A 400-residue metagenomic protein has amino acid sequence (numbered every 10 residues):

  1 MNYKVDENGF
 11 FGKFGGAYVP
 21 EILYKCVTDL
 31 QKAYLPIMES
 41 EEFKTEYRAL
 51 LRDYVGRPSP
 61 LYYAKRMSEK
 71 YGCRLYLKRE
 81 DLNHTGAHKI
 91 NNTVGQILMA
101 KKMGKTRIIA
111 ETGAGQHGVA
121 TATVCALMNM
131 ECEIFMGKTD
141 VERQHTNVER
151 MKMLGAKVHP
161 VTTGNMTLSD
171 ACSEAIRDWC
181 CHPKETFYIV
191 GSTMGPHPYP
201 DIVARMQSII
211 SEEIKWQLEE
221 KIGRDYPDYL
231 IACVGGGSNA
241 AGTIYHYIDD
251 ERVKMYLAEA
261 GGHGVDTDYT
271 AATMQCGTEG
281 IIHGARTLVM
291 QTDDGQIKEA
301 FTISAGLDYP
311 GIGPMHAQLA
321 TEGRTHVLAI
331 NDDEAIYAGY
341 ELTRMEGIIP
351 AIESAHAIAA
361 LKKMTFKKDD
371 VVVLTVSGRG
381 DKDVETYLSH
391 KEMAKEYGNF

Functional and structural regions predicted by a protein language model:
Y3-G15, T28-K105: Positively charged, low-complexity intrinsically disordered leader regions
R79-N92, I108-G118, G164, Q207 (+5 more regions): Active-site nucleophile and cofactor-binding loops and adjacent substrate-binding regions of central metabolic enzymes
H84, A100-G137, D225-N239, M255-A258 (+1 more regions): A short, small-residue-rich loop immediately preceding and capping a beta-strand
G86, I90-Q96, A110-M128, E142-Q144 (+4 more regions): Short glycine/serine/threonine-rich phosphate/pyrophosphate-binding segments that cradle anionic phosphate groups
I109, H117-A175, D266-G277, D383-S389: Active-site-proximal loop->helix
S169-D178, E185, M194-V253: Glycine-rich ThDP/TPP pyrophosphate-binding loop and its adjacent helix/strand module within ThDP-dependent enzymes
C172-I176, C180-P198, R224, D249-R252 (+2 more regions): Active-site/ligand-binding loops adjacent to catalytic centers
V234, S238, G242, D332-E392: Claisen-condensing/thiolase-fold acyl-transfer catalytic domains that form or cleave C-C bonds in fatty acid
